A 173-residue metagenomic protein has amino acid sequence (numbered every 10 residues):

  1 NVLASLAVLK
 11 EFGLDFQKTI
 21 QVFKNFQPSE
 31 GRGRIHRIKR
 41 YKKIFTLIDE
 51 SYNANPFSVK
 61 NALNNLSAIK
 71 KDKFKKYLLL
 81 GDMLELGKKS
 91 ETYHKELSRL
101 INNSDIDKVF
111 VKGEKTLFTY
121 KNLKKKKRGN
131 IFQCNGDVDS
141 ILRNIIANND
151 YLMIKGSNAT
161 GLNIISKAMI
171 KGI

Functional and structural regions predicted by a protein language model:
A4-I173: ATP-dependent carboxylate-amine ligase
